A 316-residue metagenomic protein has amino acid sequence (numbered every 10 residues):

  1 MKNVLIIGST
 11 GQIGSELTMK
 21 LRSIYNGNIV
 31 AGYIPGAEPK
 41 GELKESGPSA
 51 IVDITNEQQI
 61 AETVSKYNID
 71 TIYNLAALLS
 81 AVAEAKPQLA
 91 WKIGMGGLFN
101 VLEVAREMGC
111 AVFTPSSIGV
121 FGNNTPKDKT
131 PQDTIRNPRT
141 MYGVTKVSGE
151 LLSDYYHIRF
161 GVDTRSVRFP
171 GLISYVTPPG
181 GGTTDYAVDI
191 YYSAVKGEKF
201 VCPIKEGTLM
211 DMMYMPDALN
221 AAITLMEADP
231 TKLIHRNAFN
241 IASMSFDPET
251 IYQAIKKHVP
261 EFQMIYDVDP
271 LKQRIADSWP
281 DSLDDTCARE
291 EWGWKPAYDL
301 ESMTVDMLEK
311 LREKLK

Functional and structural regions predicted by a protein language model:
N3-I24: N-terminal Rossmann NAD(P)H-binding glycine-rich loop of SDR-like oxidoreductase domains
K44-N56: Rossmann-fold cofactor-recognition segment
I54-I93: NAD(P)H-binding glycine-rich loop region in Rossmannoid oxidoreductase-like domains and their noncatalytic homologs
K66, A85-V112: NAD(P)-cofactor binding segment of oxidoreductase domains
N74, F99-M141: Conserved Rossmann-fold NAD(P)-dependent oxidoreductase catalytic core, especially the SDR/UDP-sugar
N123, N137-R165: Active-site Tyr-X1-5-Lys
D154-L209, M215-L219: NAD(P)-dependent short-chain dehydrogenase/reductase
P203-K205, D211-K316: C-terminal substrate-binding subdomain of Rossmann-fold SDR/epimerase-dehydratase oxidoreductases
